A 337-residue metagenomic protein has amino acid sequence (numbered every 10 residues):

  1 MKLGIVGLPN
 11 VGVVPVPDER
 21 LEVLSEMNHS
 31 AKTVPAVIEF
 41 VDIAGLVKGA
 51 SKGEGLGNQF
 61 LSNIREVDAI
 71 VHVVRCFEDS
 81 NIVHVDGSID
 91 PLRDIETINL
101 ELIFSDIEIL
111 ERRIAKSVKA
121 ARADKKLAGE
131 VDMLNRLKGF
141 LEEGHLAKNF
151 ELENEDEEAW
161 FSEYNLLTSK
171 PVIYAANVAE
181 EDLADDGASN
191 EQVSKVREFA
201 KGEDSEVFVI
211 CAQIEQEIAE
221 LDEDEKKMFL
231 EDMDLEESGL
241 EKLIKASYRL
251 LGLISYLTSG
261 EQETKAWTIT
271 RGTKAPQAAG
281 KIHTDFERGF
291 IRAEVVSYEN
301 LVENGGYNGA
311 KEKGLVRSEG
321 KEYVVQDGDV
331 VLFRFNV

Functional and structural regions predicted by a protein language model:
M1-G7, V118-V324, N336: C-terminal-of-GTPase-core extension/linker across diverse P-loop GTPases
M1-V83, L92, N99, E111-R112 (+1 more regions): Conserved G1/Walker A P-loop phosphate-binding module
D18-L21, A31-F40, E54-D68, L92-I95 (+8 more regions): Amphipathic alpha-helical transducer elements in NTP-driven molecular machines
R20-L21, G45-V47, R75-N81, S88-D90 (+4 more regions): Conserved nucleotide-binding/hydrolysis micro-motifs of P-loop NTPases
D42, F333-R334: Conserved metal-binding segment of the jelly-roll/cupin
G57-E163, Y174, F208: Long, charged N-terminal accessory/stalk domains
R75, F335-N336: Short, surface-exposed secondary-structure boundary micro-motifs
Q326-V331: Structural motif
